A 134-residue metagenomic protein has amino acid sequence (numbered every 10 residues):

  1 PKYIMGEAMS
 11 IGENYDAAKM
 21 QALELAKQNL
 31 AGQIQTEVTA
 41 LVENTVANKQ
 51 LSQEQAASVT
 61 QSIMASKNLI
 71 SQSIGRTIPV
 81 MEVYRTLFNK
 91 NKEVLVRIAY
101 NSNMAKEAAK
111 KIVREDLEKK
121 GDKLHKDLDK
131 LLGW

Functional and structural regions predicted by a protein language model:
P1-W134: Domain-level marker for long, solvent-exposed, non-transmembrane regions
